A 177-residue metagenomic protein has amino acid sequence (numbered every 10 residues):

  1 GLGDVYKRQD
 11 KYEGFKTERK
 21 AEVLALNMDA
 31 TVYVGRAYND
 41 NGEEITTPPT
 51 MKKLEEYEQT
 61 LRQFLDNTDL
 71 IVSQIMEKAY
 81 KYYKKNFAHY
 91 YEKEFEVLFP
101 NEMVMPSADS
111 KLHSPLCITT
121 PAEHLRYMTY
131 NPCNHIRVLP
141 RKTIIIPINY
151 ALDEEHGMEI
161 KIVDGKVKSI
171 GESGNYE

Functional and structural regions predicted by a protein language model:
G1-Y6: Short, small-residue-biased leader/transition segments that mark boundaries at the very start of proteins
R8-E18, V23-A25, Y38, H135-K142: Short, ordered beta-strand-loop transition motifs
A25-D29, V138-I144, I162-V167: Short, solvent-exposed coil/turn segments at beta-strand boundaries
L26-E56: Extended, low-hydrophobicity segments enriched in charged/polar residues
T46-P106: N-terminal trafficking/processing presequences and adjacent post-cleavage segments of proteins routed to secretion
A79-H156: Amphipathic protein-protein interaction modules
G157-E177: A short, surface-exposed interaction/processing loop segment used at functional sites
